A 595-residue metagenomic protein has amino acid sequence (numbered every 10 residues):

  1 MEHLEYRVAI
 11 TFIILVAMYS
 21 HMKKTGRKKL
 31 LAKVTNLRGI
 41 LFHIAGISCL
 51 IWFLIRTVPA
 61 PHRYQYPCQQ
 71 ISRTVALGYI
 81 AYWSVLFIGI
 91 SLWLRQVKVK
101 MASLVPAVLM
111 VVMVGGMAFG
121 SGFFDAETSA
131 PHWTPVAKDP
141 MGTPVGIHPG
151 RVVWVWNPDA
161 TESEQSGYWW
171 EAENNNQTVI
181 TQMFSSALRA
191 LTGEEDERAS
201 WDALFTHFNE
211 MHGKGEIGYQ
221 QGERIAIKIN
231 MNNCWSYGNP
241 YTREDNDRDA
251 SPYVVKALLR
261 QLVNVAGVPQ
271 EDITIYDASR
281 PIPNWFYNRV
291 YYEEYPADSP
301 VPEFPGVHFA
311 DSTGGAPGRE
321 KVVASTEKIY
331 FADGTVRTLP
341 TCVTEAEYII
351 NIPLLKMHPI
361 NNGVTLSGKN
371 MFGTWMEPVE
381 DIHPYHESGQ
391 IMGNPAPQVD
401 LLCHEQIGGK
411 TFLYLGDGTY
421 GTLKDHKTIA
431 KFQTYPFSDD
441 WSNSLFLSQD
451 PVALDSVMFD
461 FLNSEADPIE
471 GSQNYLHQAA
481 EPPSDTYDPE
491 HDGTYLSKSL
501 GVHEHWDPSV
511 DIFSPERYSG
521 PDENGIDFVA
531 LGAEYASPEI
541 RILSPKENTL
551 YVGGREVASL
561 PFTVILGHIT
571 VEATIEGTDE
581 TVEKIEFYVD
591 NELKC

Functional and structural regions predicted by a protein language model:
M1-S20: N-terminal amphipathic/basic-hydrophobic helices that include classical n-h-c signal peptides and signal-anchor
H3, C49-I88: Membrane-embedded alpha-helical segments of integral membrane proteins
L4, L31-I44: N-terminal membrane topogenic signal
F12, G39-L50: Alpha-helical transmembrane segments
Y19-T35: Membrane-interfacial, low-structure loops and terminal tails that flank and connect transmembrane helices in multi-pass
V99-G122: Internal/C-terminal transmembrane anchor helices
G122, A126-Q221, N232-A536: Extended, low-polarity segments enriched in aliphatic/aromatic residues
A536-C595: Long, low-complexity serine/threonine/glycine- and acidic-rich segments characteristic of extracellular
